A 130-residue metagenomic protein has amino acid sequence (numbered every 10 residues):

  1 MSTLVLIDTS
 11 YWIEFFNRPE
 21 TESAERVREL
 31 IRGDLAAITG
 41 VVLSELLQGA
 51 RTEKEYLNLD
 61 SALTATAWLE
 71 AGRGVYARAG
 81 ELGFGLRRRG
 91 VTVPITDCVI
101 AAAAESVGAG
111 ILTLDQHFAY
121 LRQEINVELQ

Functional and structural regions predicted by a protein language model:
M1-I38, L47-S61: Short, well-structured N-terminal submotif of metal-dependent ribonuclease cores
S2-L4, A101-Q130: Acidic, PIN/NYN-like endoribonuclease modules and their adjacent C-terminal/linker elements
I7-D8, T39, T92-P94, D115 (+1 more regions): Histidine- and aromatic-rich ligand-binding microenvironments
D8-T9, L46, A79, A104: Generic structural signal for small/hydrophobic residues in well-ordered secondary structure, especially within
Y11-W12, V42, V75, V99-I100 (+1 more regions): Alpha-helix capping/helix-boundary segments
R32-D34, A62-T66, R89, V107 (+1 more regions): Structured helix-beta-strand junction loops
E53-L57, L86-R87, E128-Q130: Short, hinge-like loop/turn segments at secondary-structure boundaries
T66-L114: Active-site neighborhoods of divalent-metal-dependent phosphate/nucleic-acid chemistry enzymes
